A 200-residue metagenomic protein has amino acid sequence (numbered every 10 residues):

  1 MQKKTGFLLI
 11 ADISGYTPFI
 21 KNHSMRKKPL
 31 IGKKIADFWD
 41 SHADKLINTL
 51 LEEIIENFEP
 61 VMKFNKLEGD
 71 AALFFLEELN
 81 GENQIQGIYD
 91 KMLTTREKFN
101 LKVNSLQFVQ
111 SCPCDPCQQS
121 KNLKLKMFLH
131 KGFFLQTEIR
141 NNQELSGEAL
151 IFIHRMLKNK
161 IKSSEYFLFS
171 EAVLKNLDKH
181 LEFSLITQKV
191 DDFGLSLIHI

Functional and structural regions predicted by a protein language model:
M1-D90, T94: Catalytic NTP-binding/metal-coordinating core of nucleotidyl cyclase/transferase enzymes
L79-K189: Catalytic beta-strand-to-alpha-helix segment of the class III nucleotidyl cyclase homology domain
Q188-S196: Short acidic-hydrophobic surface loop/beta-edge motif
I198-I200: Conserved small/polar residues in nucleotide/adenosyl-binding loops
